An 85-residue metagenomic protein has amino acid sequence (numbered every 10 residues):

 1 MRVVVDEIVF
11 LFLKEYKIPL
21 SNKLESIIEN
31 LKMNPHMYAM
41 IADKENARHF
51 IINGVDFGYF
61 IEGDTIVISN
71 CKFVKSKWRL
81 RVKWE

Functional and structural regions predicted by a protein language model:
M1-I27: Arg/Lys-rich, positively charged N-terminal/basic patches that mediate binding to nucleic acids
R2, I51-D56, F60-E85: Enriched for short, Lys/Arg-rich terminal
V4, I27, K32, C71-F73: Generic alpha-helical hydrophobic packing signal
L13-E15, M40-A42, F60: Short histidine-centered beta-strand/loop micro-motifs that create catalytic or ligand/metal-coordination sites
N22, E45, V74-S76: Generic cytosolic/nucleocytoplasmic N-terminal low-complexity/intrinsically disordered segments
S26-I51: A short, surface-exposed loop/turn module that caps and links secondary-structure elements
